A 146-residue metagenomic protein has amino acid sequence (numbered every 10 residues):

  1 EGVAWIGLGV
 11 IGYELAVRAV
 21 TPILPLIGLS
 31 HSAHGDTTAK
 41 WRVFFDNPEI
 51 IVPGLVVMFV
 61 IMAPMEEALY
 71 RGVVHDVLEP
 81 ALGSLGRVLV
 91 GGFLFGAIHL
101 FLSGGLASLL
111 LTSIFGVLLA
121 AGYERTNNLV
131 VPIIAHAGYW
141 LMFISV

Functional and structural regions predicted by a protein language model:
E1-M62, P80: Juxtamembrane helix-loop-helix connectors linking adjacent transmembrane helices in multi-pass membrane enzymes
Y13, V17, G54, M58 (+5 more regions): Membrane-embedded glycan transfer/ligation machinery that uses polyprenyl lipid-linked sugar donors/oligosaccharides
V20-S32, L69, V73, V77 (+3 more regions): Membrane-interfacial segments
T37, E49, P53-V57, I61 (+5 more regions): Alpha-helical membrane-protein architecture signal
F59, D76, V117-A120: Positions in alpha-helical segments
I61, M65-E66, L110, I114: Residue-level hotspots within pore-lining transmembrane alpha-helices of multi-pass secondary transporters
P64-L69, V73-V74, L78, A97 (+2 more regions): Active-site His/Glu-centered metal-binding helix of metallohydrolases
L85-V146: Functionally important transmembrane alpha-helices
